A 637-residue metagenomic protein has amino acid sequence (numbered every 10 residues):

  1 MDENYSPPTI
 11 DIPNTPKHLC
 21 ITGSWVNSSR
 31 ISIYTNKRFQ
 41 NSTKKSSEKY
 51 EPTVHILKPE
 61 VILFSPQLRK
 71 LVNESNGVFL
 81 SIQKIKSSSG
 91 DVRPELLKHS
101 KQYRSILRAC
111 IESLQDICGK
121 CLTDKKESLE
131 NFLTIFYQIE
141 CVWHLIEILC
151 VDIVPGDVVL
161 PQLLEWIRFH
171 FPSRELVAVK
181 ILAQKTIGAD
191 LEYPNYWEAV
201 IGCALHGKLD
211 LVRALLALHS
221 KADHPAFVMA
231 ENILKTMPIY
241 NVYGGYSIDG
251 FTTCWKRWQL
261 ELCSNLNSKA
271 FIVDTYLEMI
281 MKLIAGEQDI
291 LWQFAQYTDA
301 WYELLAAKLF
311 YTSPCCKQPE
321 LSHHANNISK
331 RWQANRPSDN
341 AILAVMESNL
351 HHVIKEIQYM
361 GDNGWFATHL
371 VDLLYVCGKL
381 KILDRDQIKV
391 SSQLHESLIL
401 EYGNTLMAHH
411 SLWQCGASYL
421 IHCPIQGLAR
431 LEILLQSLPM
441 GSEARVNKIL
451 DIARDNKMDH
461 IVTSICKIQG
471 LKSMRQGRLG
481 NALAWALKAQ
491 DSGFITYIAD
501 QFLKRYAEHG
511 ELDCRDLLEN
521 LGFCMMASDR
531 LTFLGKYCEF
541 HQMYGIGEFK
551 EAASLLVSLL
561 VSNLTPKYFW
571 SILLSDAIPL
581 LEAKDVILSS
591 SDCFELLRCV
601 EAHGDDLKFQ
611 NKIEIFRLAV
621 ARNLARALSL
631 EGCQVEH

Functional and structural regions predicted by a protein language model:
M1-V177, A602-H637: Intrinsically disordered, low-complexity acidic/proline-rich regions of large eukaryotic scaffold proteins
N36-K44, K98-H206, L234, P238-G250 (+4 more regions): Acidic/polar, low-complexity linker and loop regions
S47-P59, L63-Q83, P94-L97, T463 (+1 more regions): Long alpha-helical scaffold regions
D152-K185, L234-I272, M440-H460, Y506-E548 (+1 more regions): A cross-kingdom feature marking charged/low-complexity
H170, R174, I181-A183, H219-S220 (+7 more regions): Alpha-helical solenoid scaffolds that mediate protein-protein interactions, centered on TPR/SEL1-like repeats but also
Q184-I239, D339-Y359, L400-C423, I468-K488 (+2 more regions): Extended amphipathic alpha-helical scaffold segments
W197, N265-I468, W570-E582, L596 (+1 more regions): Extended alpha-helical solenoid scaffold regions that build the rod-like backbones of large eukaryotic assemblies
L211-R213, V353-E356, L383, G416 (+7 more regions): Solenoid-repeat scaffolds in large eukaryotic assemblies
